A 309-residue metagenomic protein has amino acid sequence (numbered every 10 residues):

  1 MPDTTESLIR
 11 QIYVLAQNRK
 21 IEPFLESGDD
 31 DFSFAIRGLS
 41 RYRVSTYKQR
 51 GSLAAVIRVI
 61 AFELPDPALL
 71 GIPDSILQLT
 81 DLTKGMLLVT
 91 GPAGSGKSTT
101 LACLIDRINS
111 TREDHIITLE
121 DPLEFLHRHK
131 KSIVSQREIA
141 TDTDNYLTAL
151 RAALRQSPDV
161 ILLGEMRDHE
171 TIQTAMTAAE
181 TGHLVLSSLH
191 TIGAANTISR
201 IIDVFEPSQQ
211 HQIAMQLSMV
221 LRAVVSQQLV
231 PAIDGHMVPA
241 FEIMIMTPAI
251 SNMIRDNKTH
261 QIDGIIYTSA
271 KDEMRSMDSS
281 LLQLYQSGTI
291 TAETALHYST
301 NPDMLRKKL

Functional and structural regions predicted by a protein language model:
M1-L309: Short, flexible helix-loop junctions that flank or precede catalytic/ligand sites
